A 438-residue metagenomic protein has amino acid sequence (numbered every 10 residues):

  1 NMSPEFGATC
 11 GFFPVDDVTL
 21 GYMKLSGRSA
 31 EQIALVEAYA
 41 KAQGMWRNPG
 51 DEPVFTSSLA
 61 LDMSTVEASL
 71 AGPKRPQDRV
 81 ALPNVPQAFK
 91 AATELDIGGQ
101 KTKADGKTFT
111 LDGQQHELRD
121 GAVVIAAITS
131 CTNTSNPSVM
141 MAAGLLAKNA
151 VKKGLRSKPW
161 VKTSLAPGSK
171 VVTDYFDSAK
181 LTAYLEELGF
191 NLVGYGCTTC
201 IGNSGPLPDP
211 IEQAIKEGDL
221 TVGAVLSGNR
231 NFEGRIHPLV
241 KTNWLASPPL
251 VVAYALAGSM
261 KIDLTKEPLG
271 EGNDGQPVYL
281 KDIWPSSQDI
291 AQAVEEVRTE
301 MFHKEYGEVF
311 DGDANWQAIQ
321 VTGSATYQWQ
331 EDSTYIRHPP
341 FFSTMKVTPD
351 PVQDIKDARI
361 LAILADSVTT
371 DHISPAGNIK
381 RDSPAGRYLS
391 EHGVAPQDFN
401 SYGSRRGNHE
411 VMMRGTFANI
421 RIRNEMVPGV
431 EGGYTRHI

Functional and structural regions predicted by a protein language model:
N1-I438: Fe-S-dependent hydro-lyases/dehydratases of central metabolism
